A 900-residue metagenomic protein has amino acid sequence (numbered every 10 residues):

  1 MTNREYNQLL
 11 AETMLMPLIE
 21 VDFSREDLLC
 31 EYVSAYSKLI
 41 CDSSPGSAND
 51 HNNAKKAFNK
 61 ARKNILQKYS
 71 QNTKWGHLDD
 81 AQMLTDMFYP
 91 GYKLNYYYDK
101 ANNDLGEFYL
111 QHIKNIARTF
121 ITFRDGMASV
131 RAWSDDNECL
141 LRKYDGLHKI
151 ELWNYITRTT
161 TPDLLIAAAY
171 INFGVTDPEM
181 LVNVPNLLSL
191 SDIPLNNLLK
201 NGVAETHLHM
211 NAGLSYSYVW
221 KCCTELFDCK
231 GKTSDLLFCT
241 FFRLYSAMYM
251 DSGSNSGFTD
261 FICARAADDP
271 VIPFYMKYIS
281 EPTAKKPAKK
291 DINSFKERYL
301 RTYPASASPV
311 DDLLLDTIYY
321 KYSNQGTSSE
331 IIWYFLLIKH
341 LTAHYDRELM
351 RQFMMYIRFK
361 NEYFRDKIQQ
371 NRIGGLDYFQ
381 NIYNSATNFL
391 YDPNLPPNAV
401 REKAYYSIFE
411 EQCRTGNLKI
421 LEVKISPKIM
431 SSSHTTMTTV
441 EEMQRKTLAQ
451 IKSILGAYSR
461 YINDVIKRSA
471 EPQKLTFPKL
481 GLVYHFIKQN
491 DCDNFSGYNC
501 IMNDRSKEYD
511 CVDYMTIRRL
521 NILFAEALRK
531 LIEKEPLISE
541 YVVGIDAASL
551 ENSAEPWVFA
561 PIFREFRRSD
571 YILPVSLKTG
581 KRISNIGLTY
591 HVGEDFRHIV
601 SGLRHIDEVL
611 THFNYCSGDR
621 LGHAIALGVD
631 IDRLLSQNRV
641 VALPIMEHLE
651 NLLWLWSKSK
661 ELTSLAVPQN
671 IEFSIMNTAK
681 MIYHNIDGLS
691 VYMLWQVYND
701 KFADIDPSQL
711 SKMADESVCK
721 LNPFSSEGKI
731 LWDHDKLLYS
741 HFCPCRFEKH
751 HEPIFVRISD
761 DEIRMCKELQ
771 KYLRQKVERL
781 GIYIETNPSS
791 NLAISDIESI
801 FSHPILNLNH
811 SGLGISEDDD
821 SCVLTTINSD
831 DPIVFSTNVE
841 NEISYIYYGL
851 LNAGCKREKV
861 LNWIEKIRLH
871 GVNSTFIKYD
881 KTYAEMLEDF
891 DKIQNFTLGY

Functional and structural regions predicted by a protein language model:
T2-Y900: Metal-cofactor-binding active-site regions of metalloenzymes
